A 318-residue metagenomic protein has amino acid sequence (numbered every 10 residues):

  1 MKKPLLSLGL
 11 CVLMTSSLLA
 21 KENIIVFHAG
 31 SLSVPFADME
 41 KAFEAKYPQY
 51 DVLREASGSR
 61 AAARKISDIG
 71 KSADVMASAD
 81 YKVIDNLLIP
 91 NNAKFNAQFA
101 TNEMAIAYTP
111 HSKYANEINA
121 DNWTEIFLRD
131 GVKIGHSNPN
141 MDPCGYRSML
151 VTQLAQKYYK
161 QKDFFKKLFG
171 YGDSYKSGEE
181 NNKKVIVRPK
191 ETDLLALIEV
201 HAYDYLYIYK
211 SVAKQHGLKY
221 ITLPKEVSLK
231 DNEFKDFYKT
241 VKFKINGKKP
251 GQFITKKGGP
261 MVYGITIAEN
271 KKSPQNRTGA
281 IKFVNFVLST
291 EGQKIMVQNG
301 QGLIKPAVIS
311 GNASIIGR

Functional and structural regions predicted by a protein language model:
M1-P4: Positively charged n-region of N-terminal signal peptides that target proteins for export
S7-S17: Bacterial N-terminal signal peptides
K21-Y47, D51-I69, D80-Y81, L88-I89 (+1 more regions): Exported/periplasmic ABC-transporter solute-binding proteins
I69, A73-A77, I84-Q98: Short beta-strand-centered segments that line the small-molecule binding cleft or hinge of alpha/beta clamshell
E103: Short hydrophobic/aromatic beta-strand or adjacent loop that forms the aromatic wall/cage of a ligand/substrate-binding
